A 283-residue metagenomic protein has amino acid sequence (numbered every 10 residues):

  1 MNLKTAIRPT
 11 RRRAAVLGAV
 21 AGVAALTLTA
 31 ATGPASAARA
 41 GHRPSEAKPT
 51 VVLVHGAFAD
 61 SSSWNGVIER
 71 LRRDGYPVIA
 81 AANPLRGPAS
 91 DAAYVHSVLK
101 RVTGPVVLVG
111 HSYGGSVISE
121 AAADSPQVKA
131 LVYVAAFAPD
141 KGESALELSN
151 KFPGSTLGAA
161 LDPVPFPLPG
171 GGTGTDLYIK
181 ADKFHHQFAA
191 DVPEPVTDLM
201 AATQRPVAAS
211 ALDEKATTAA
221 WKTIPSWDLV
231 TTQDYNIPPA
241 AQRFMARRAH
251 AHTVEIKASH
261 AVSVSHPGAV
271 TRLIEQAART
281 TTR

Functional and structural regions predicted by a protein language model:
M1-A38: Secretory targeting and sorting signals
H42-G104: Active-site catalytic motif of lipid deacylating hydrolases and related acyltransferases
V109-G114, I118: Gly/Ala-rich beta-loop-alpha elbow adjacent to hydrolase catalytic centers
Q127-V128, V132-G171, A208: Flexible "cap/lid" loop of the alpha/beta hydrolase fold
T173-P206, S210-A219: Conserved alpha/beta-hydrolase catalytic His-Asp/Glu region
A202-A249, T253-P267: Conserved serine/cysteine hydrolase catalytic core
V264-T280: Post-His helix in hydrolase/transferase enzymes
